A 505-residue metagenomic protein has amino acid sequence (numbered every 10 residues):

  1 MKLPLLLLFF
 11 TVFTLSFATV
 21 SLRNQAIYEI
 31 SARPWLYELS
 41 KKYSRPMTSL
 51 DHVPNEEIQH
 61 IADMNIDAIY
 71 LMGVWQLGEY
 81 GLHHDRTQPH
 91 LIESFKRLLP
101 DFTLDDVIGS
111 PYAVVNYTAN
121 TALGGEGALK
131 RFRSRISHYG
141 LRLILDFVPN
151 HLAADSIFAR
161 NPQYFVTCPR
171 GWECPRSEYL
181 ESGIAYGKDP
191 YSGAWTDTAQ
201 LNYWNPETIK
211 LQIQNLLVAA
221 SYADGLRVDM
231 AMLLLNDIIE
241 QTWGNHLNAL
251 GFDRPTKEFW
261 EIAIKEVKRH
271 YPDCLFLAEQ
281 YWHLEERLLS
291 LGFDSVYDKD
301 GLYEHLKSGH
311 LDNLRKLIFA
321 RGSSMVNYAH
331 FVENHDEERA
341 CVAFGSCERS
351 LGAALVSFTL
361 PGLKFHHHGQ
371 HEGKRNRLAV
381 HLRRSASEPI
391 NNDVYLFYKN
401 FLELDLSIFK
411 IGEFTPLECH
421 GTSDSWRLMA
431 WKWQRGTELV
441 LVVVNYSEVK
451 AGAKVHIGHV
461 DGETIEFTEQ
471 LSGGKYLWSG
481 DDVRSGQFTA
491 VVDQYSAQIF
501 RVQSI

Functional and structural regions predicted by a protein language model:
L3-F13: Sec-dependent N-terminal signal peptides
F17-I505: Active-site and adjacent substrate-binding regions of carbohydrate-active enzymes
